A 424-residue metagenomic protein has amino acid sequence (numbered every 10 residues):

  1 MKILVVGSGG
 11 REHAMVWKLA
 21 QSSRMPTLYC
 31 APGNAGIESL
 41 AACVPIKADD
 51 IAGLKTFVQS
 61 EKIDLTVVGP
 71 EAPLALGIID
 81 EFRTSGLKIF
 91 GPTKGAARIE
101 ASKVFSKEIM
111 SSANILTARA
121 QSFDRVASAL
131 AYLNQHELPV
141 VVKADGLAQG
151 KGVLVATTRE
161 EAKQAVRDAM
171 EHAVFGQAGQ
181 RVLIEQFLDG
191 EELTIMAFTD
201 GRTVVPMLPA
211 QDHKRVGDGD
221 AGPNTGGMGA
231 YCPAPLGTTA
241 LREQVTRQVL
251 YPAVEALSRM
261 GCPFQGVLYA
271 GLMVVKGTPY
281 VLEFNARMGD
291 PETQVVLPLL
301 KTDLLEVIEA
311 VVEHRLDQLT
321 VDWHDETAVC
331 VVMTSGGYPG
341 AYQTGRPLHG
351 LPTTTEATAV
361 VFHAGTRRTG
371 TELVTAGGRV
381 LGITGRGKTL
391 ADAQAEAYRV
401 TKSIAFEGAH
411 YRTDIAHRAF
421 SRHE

Functional and structural regions predicted by a protein language model:
M1-K94, A127: ATP-binding N-terminal substructure of ATP-dependent carboxylate-amine bond-forming enzymes
L4-V5, I99-L183, P235-Y251: Active-site nucleotide/adenylate-binding loops and adjacent lid/helix of ATP-dependent enzymes
Q21, G36-E38, F90, S112-N114 (+12 more regions): Solvent-exposed alpha-helices and their adjacent loops that cap or buttress functional pockets in soluble metabolic
G152, A156-T293: Internal nucleotide-binding/catalytic subdomain
T246-L268, N285-T358: Active-site "cap" helix and flanking loop/linker of ATP-utilizing ligase/carboxylase catalytic domains
T344-G382: Generic long, charged, amphipathic alpha-helical segments
T366-G370, T375-E424: Generic C-terminus detector
